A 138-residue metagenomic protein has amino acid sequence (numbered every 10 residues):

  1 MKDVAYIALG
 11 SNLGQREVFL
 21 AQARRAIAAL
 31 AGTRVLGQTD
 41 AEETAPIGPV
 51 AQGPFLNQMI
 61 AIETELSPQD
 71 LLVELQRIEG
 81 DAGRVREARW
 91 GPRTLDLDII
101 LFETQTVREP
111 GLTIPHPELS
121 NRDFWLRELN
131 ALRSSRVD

Functional and structural regions predicted by a protein language model:
M1-T33, Q38-A45: N-terminal beta1-alpha1 ligand-phosphate binding loop
G14-Q15, G32, G37-T39, T44-F55 (+1 more regions): Flexible, gly/pro- and Lys/Arg-enriched active-site loops
E63: Extracellular and analogous surface-interaction loops
